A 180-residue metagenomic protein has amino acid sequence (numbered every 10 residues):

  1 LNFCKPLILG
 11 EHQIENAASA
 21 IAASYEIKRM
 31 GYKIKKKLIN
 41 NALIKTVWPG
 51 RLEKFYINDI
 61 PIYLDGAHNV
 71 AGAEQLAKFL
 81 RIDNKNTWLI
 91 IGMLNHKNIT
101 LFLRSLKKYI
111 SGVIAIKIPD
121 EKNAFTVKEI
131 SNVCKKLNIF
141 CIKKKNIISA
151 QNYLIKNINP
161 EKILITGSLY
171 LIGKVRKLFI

Functional and structural regions predicted by a protein language model:
L1-G112: Nucleotide phosphate-binding/pyrophosphate-handling subdomain across enzymes that bind or process nucleotide phosphates
I44, R81, K135, I155-N159 (+1 more regions): Residue-level signal for alpha-helix termini/capping positions
P61-L64, V70, L103-K162: C-terminal helical cap/extension that packs against the catalytic core of soluble nucleotide-cofactor enzymes
S168: Active-site-proximal loop/hinge segments that shape catalytic or ion-binding/gating pockets
L171-G173: Short, active-site-adjacent cap segments at secondary-structure transitions
